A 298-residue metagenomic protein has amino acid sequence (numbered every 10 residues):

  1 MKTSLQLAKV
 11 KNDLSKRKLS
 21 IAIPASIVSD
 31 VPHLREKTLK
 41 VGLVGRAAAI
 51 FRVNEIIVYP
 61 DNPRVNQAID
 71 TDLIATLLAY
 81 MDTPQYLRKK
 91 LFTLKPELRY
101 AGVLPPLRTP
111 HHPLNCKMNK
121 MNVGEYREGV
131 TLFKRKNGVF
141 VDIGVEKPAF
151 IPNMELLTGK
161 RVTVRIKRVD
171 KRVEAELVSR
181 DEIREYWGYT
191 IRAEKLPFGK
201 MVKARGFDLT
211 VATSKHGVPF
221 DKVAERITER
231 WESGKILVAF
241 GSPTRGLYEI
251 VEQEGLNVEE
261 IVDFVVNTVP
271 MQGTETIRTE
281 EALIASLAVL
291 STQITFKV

Functional and structural regions predicted by a protein language model:
M1-V298: Post-transcriptional modification and biogenesis factors for structured RNAs of the translation apparatus
